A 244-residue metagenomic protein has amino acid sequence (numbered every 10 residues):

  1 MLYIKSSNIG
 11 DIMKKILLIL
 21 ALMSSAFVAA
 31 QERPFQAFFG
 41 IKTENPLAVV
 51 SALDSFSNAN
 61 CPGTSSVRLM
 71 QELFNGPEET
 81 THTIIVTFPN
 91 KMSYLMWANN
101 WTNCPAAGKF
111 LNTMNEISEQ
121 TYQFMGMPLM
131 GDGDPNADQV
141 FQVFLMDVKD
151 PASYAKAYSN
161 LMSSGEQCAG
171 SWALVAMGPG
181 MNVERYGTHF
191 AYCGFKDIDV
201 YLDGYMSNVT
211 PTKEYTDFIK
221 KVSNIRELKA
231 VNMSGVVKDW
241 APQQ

Functional and structural regions predicted by a protein language model:
M1-I12: Short, Lys/Arg-enriched N-terminal segments with co-localized hydrophobic residues within the first ~10-30 amino acids
I4-K5, L22-M23, N232: Intrinsically disordered, low-complexity segments
S7-N8, S25-A26, N224: Compositionally biased regions
N8, L17-L18, Y94: Intrinsically disordered, low-complexity segments enriched in glycine/proline and serine/threonine
I16-S25: Sec-dependent N-terminal signal peptides
A30-Q244: Short S/T/G/P-rich N-terminal loop/turn motif that feeds into the first structured element of a domain
